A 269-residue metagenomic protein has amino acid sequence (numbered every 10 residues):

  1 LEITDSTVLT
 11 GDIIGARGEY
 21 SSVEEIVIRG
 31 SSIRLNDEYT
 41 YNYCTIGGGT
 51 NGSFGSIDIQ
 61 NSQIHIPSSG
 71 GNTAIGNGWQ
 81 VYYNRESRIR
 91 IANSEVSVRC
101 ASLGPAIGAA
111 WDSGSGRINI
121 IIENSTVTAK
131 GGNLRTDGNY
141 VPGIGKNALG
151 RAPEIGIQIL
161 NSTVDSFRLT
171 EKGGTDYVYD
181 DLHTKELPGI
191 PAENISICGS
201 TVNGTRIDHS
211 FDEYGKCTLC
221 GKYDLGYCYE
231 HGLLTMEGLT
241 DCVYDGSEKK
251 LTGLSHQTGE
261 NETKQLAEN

Functional and structural regions predicted by a protein language model:
L1-G70, I75-C100, G104-G132, D137-R168 (+1 more regions): Surface-exposed loop/turn motifs in large extracellular/passenger domains
G204-N269: Solvent-exposed beta-strand/loop surfaces, strongest in extracytoplasmic domains of secreted and cell-surface proteins
